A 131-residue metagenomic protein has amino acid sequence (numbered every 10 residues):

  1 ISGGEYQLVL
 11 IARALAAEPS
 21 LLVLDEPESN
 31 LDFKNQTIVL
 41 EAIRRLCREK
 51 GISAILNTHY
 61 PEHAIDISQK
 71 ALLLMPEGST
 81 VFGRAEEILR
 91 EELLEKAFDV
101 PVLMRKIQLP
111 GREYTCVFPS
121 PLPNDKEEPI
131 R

Functional and structural regions predicted by a protein language model:
I11-A12: Hydrophobic anchor residue at the start of the ABC signature
E18: Conserved catalytic motifs of ABC-family nucleotide-binding domains
L22-E26: Catalytic Walker B motif of ABC-type/P-loop ATPase nucleotide-binding domains
T37-E49: Helical segment within the ABC ATPase nucleotide-binding domain
T58-H59: H-loop/switch region of ABC-family ATPase nucleotide-binding domains
L72, P76-E87: Conserved switch/coupling elements of ABC/ABC-like ATPase nucleotide-binding domains
A97-R131: ABC ATPase nucleotide-binding domains
